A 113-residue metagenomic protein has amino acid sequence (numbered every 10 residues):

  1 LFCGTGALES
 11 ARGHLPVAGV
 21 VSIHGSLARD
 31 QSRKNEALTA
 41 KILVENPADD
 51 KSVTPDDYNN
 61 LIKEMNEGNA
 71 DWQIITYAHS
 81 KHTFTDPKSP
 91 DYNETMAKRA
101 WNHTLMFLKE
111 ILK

Functional and structural regions predicted by a protein language model:
L1-L38: Primarily recognizes the serine-hydrolase "nucleophile elbow" in alpha/beta-hydrolase and SGNH/GDSL folds
H24, A40-L43, D57: Ligand-binding pocket scaffold of soluble enzyme catalytic domains
G25, P47-D49: Cofactor-binding loop segments of dinucleotide-utilizing enzymes, especially the Rossmann-like FAD- and NAD(P)+-binding
A37-I42, G68-D71: Short, proline-enriched alpha-helix->beta-strand connector loops that line the catalytic pocket of alpha/beta-hydrolase
L38, V44-N46, Y77: Short beta-strand/loop motif that positions the catalytic acidic residue of the alpha/beta-hydrolase fold
D49-V53, H82: Acidic catalytic loop of the alpha/beta-hydrolase fold
T54-E64: Short alpha-helix in the alpha/beta-hydrolase fold that links the catalytic acid
N66-K113: C-terminal catalytic histidine-bearing segment of alpha/beta-hydrolase fold enzymes
